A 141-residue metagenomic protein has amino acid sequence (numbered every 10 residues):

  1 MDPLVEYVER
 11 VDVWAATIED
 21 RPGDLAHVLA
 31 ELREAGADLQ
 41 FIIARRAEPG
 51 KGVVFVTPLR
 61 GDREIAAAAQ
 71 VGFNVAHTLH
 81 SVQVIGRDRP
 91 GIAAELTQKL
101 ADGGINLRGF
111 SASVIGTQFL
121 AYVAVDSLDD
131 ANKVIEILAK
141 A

Functional and structural regions predicted by a protein language model:
M1-A141: A conserved regulatory-domain signal marking ACT and ACT-like small-molecule sensing domains and adjacent regulatory
